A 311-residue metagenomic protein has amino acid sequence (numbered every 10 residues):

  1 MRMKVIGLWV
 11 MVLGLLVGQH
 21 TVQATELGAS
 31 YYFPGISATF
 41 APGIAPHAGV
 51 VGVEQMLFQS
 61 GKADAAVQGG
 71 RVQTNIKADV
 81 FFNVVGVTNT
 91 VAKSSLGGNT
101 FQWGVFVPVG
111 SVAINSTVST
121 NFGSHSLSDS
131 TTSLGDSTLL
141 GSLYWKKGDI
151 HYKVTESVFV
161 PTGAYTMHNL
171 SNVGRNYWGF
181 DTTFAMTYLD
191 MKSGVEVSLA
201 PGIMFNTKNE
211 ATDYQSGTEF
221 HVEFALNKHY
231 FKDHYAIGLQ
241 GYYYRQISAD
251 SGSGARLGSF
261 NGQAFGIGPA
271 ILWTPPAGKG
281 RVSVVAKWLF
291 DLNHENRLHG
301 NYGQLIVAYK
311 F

Functional and structural regions predicted by a protein language model:
T25-L27, A41-G49, V91-F101, S116 (+5 more regions): Short loop/turn motifs that connect adjacent beta-strands in outer-membrane beta-barrel proteins
T25-Y31, F58-F82, V118-S130: Surface-exposed strand-loop-strand hairpins of Gram-negative outer-membrane beta-barrel proteins
G28, Y32, E210-F311: Outer membrane beta-barrel transmembrane domains
T39, G69-N75, F122-S128, T166-N172 (+3 more regions): Extracellular loop and loop/strand-boundary signature of outer-membrane beta-barrel proteins
P42, E54, V85-V91, T138-W145 (+7 more regions): Residues on the lipid-exposed face of transmembrane beta-strands in outer-membrane beta-barrel proteins
G52-S60, W103-V109, V154-V160, L199-F205 (+4 more regions): Transmembrane beta-barrel strands of outer-membrane/channel proteins
K77-V85, N99, S128-S137, G174-F180 (+3 more regions): Residues that define the transmembrane beta-barrel architecture of outer-membrane proteins
H151-S157, A164-S251, W273: Detector for outer-membrane/organellar transmembrane beta-barrel domains, recognizing the amphipathic beta-strand
